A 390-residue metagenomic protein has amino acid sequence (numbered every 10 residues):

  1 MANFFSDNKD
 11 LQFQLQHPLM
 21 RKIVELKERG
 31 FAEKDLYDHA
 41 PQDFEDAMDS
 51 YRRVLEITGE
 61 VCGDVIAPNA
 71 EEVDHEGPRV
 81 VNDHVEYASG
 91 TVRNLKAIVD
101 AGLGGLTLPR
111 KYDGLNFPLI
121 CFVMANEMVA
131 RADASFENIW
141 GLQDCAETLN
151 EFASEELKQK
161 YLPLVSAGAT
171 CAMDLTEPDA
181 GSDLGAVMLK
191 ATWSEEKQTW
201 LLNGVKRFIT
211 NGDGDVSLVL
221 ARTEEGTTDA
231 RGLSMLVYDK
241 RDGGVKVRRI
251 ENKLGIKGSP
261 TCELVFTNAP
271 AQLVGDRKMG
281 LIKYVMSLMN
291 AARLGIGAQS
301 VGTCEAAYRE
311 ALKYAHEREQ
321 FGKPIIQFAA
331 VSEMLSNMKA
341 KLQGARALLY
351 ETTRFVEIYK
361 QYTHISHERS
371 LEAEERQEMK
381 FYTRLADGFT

Functional and structural regions predicted by a protein language model:
M1-F136, E156, K160, E357 (+2 more regions): Amphipathic, small/basic residue-rich leader segments at the start of a protein or domain
D35-H39, R241-G244, R248, P260-A292 (+1 more regions): A glycine-rich, basic-preceded beta-loop-alpha segment at the flavin cofactor/substrate interface of flavin-utilizing
L108, D113-N116, A132-E147, V165-A180 (+1 more regions): FAD-binding core of FAD-dependent oxidoreductases, characterized by glycine-rich FAD pyrophosphate-binding loops
G141-L142, A153-L189, Q198, T353 (+2 more regions): Internal maturation/activation junctions in enzymes
D179-S182, F208-T210, T227, K253-P260: Short Gly/Pro-enriched turn/cap motifs at secondary-structure boundaries
T199-V245: A short core secondary-structure module
R293-R369, D387: Extended amphipathic alpha-helical segments enriched in small hydrophobics
E378-T390: Charged, glycine-rich active-site and insertion segments that engage polyanionic ligands
